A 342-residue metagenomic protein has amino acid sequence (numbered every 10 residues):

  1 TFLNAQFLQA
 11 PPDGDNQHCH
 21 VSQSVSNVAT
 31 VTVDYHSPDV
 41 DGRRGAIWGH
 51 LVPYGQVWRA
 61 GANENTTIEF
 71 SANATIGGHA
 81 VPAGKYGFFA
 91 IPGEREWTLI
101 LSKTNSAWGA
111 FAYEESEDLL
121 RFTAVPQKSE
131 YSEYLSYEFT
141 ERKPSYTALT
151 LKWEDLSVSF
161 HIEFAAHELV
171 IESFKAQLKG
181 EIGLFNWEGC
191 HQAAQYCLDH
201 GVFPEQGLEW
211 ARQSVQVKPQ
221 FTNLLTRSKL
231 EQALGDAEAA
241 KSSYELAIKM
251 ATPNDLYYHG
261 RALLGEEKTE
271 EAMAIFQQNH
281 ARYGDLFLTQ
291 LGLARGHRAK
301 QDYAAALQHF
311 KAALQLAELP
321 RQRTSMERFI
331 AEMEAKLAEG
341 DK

Functional and structural regions predicted by a protein language model:
V31-A83, F89-G189, K218: Extended, well-structured beta-strand/loop surface patches that form recognition or cofactor-anchoring regions within
L184, K218-P219, M250-T252, G284 (+1 more regions): Short coil turns that delineate tetratricopeptide repeat
E188, T222-N223, N254, L288 (+1 more regions): Start-of-helix register in tetratricopeptide repeats
Q192, T226, Y258-H259, G292 (+1 more regions): Canonical tetratricopeptide repeat
Q195-Y196, K229, R261-A262, R295 (+1 more regions): Residue-level recognition of tetratricopeptide repeat
H200-G201, L234, E266, K300 (+1 more regions): Structural motif corresponding to the intra-repeat A-B loop/turn of tetratricopeptide repeats
